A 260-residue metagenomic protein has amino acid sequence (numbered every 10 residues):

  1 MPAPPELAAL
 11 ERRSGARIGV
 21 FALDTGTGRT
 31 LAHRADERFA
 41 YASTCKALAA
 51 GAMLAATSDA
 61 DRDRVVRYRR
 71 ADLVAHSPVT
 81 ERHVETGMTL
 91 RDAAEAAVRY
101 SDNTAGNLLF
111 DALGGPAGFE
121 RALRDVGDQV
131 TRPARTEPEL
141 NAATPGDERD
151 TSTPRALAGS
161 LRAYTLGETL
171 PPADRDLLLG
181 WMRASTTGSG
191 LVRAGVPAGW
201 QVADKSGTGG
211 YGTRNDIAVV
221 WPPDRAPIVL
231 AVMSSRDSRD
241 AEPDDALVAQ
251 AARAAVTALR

Functional and structural regions predicted by a protein language model:
M1-A40, A254-A258: Beta-lactamase-like hydrolase cores
M1-A8, A112, T165-S189, S206 (+1 more regions): Structured C-terminal helix/loop/strand segments within mature extracytoplasmic catalytic/sensor domains
R13-R17, R34-D36, T44, D61-D63 (+6 more regions): Extracytoplasmic
S14-R17, F110-L166: Mid-domain, small-residue-enriched loop/turn segments at the edges of structured enzyme/sensor domains
T25, D63-T80, L113-G114: Acidic helix-start/capping segments at beta-turn-to-alpha-helix junctions
G28, A40-Y68, A97, L230: Active-site SXXK
G51-D59, D111, G159-L166, R253-T257: Short glycine/serine- and small hydrophobic-enriched flexible loop segments
L73-L109, P116: Conserved catalytic neighborhood of penicillin-recognizing serine enzymes
